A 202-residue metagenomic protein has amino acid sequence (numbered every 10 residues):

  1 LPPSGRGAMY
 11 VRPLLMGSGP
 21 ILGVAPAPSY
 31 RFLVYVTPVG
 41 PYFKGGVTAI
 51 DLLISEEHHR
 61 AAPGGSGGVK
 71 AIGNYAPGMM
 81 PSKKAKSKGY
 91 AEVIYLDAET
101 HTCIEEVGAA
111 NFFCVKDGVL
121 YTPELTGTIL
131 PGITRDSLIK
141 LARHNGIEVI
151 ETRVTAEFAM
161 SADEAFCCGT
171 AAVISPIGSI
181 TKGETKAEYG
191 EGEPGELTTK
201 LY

Functional and structural regions predicted by a protein language model:
L1, L14-G17, I21-Y202: Helix-start/capping segments and mature chain N-termini
L1-M9: Non-catalytic accessory segments adjacent to catalytic cores
